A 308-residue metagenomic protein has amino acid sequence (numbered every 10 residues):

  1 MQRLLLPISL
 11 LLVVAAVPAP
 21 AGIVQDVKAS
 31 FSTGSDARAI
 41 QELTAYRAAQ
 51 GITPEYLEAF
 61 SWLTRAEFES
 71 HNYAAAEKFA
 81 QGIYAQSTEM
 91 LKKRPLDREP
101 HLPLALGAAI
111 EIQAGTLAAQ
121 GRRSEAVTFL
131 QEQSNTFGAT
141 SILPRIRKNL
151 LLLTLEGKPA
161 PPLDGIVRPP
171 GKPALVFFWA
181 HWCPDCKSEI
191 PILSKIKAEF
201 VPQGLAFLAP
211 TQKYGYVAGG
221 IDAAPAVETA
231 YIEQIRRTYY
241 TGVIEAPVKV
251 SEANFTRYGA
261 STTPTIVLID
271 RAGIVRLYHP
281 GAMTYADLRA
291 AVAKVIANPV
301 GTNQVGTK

Functional and structural regions predicted by a protein language model:
R47-Y56, Q86-P103: Flexible helix-coil transition and linker loops at the boundaries of alpha-helical arrays
A118-D164, A226: N-proximal helix/coil linker or "cap" segments that precede and/or mark the start of modular domains
I166-K187, L193, F207-P210: Short active-site neighborhood of thiol/selenol oxidoreductases, capturing the structured segment around
S188-Y239, V248-T256: Structural microenvironment flanking redox-active thiols in thiol-disulfide oxidoreductases
Y239-A293: Thiol/disulfide oxidoreductase modules built on the thioredoxin-like
